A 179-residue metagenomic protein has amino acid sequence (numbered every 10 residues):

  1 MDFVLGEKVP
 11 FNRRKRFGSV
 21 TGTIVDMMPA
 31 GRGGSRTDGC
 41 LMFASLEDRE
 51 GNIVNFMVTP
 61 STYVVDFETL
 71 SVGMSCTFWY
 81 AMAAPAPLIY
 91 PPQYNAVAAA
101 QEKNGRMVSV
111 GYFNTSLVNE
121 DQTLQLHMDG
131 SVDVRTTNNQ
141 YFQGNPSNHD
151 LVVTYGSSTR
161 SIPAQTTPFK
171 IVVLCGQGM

Functional and structural regions predicted by a protein language model:
M1-F43, V65-D129, T137-M179: Short, flexible, surface-exposed loop segments at domain boundaries
G39, A44, D48-E50, M57: Acidic, serine/threonine- and glycine-rich low-complexity intrinsically disordered segments that serve as flexible
E50-V54, Q122-L124: Short acidic/polar mixed-charge low-complexity motifs
I53-T62, D129-T137: Short, structured beta-strand/loop micro-motifs enriched in basic residues and often containing a Trp
